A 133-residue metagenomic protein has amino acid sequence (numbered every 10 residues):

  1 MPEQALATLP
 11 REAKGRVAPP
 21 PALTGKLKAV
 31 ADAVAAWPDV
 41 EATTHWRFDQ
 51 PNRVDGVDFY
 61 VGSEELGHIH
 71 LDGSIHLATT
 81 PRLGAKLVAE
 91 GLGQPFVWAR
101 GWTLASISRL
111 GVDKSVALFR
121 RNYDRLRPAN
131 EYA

Functional and structural regions predicted by a protein language model:
M1-A133: Charge-dense, helix-prone N-terminal extensions
